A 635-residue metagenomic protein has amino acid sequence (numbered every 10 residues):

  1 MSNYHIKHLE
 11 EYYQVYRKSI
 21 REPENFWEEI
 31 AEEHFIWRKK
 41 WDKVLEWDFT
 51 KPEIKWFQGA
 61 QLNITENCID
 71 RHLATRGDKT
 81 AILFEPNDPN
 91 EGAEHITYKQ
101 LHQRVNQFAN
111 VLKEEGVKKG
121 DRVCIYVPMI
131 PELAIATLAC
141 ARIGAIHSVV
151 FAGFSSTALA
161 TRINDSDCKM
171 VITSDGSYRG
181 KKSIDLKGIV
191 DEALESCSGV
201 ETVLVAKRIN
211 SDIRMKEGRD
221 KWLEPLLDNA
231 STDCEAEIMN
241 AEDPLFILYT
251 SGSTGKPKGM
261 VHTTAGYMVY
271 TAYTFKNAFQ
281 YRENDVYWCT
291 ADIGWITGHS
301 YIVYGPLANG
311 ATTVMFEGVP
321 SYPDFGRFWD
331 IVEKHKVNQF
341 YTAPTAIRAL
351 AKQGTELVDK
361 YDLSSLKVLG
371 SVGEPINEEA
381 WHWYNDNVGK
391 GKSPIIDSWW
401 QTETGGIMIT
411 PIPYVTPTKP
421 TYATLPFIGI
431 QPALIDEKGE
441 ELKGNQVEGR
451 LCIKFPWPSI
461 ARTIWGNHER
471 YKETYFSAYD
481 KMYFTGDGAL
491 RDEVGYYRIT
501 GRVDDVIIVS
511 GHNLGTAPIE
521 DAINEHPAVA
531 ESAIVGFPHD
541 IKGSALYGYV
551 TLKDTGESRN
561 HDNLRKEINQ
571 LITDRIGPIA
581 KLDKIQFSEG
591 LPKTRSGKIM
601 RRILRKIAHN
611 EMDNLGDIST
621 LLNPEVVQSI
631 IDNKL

Functional and structural regions predicted by a protein language model:
T65, I82-L138, S155-A160, M215-P225 (+1 more regions): Conserved AMP-binding/adenylate-forming core of the ANL superfamily
D78-T80, V203-V205, K216-Y249, K256 (+2 more regions): Conserved pre-ATP/AMP-binding loop-to-beta segment of ANL
L138, R142-P225, A343-P344: Structural core segment of the AMP-binding/adenylate-forming
V150-G176, V190, E333, F340 (+10 more regions): AMP-binding/adenylate-forming catalytic core of the ANL superfamily
M268-V286, I296-Q339, K352-E356: Conserved AMP-binding/adenylation subdomain of ANL enzymes
Y304, A308-A311, N338-T342, A351-P420 (+1 more regions): Gly/Ser/Thr-rich phosphate-binding loop
L425-G429, E440-Y475, L514-T516, M612: Conserved ATP/PPi-binding loop(s) of AMP-dependent carboxylate-activating enzymes
A433-F455, E493-V494, R559-R565, M600: Conserved beta-loop-beta connector loops within the AMP-binding
